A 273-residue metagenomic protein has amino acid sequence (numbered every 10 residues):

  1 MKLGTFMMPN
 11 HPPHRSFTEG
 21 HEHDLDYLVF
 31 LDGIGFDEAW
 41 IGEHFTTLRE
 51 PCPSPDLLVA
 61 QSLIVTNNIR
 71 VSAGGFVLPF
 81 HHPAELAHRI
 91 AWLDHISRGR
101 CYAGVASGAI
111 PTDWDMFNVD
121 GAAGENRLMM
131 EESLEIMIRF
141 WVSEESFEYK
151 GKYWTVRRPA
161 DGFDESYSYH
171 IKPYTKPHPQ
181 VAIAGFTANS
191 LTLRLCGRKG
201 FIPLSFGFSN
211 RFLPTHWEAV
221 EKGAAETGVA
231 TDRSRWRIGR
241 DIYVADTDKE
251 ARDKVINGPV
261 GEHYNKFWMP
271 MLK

Functional and structural regions predicted by a protein language model:
M1-R70, H178-P179: N-terminal beta1-alpha1-beta2 module of alpha/beta enzyme domains
K2-E19, F80-T155, P203-S205, S209-R211 (+1 more regions): Flexible, glycine-rich active-site loops centered on histidine and acidic residues that chelate a metal or position
L3-M7, A39-I41, V71-G74, C101-V105 (+3 more regions): Hydrophobic faces of well-ordered beta-strands that scaffold small-molecule active sites in alpha/beta enzyme cores
M7-E22, F76-A84, P177-A188, A245: Active-site mouth loops of central-metabolism enzymes
D32-G33, V59-N68, I90, D94-C101 (+2 more regions): Acidic (Asp/Glu)-rich catalytic clusters
F45-P53, P79-P83, N210-T215, V244: Acidic-and-aromatic substrate-binding clefts and catalytic sites of carbohydrate-active enzymes
S107-A109, G185-A188, F208-F212, R240-D246: Glycine-rich beta-alpha junction loops
G124-H170, R211-K273: An alpha-helical appendage that flanks or caps ligand/catalytic pockets
